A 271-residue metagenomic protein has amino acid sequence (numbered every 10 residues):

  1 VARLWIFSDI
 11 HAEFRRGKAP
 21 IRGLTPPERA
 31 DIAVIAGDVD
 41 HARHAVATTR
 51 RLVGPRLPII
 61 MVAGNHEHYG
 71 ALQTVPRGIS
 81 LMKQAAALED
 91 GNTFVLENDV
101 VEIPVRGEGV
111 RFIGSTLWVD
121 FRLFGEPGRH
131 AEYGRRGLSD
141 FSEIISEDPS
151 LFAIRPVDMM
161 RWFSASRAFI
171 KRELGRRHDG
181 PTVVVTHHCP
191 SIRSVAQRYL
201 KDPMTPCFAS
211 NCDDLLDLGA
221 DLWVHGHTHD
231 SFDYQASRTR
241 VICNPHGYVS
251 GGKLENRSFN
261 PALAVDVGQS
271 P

Functional and structural regions predicted by a protein language model:
V1-V62, H66-R77, P156, S270: N-terminal active-site segment of His-dependent metallophosphoesterases
V1-W5, V100-G114, R135, P181 (+1 more regions): Beta-strand-turn-beta hairpins that frame and shape the catalytic cleft of phosphate-ester-processing enzymes
I6-S8, A33-D38, I60-N65, F94-N98 (+3 more regions): Active-site neighborhood of phospho(di)ester-bond hydrolases with catalytic His/Asp-centered motifs
H11-G17, D40-A45, H66-Q73, R77 (+5 more regions): Active-site environment of divalent metal-dependent phosphoester hydrolases
P26-E28, R106-G107, E173-G180: Glycine-rich phosphate-binding loop signature in dinucleotide/nucleotide-binding domains
P58-G128: A basic- and aromatic-enriched beta-loop-alpha substructure that forms the phosphate/nucleotide- and DNA/RNA-contacting
D90, A196, D202-D221, H229-P271: Binuclear metal-dependent phosphoesterase catalytic core
I113-V183, P190-Y199: Active-site-proximal loop/helix segment associated with metal-binding centers of metalloenzymes
